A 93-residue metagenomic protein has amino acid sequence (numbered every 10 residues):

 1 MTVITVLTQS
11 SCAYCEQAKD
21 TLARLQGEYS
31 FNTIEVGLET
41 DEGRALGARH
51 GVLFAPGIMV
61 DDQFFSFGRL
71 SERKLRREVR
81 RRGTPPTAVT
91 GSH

Functional and structural regions predicted by a protein language model:
M1-G27: Local sequence-structure signature of Cys/Sec-based thiol-disulfide redox active-site neighborhoods
M1-I4, Q9, T84-H93: Proteins that catalyze or organize thiol-disulfide redox chemistry and the adjacent proteostasis machinery handling
S11, V36-E39, F64-F65: Short beta->alpha junction loops/turns
F31-G43: Thiol-based oxidoreductase modules, predominantly thioredoxin-like and allied folds used for disulfide exchange
R49-M59: Structural micro-motif
V60-G91: Non-catalytic, surface beta->alpha helical segment in thiol-disulfide oxidoreductase systems
